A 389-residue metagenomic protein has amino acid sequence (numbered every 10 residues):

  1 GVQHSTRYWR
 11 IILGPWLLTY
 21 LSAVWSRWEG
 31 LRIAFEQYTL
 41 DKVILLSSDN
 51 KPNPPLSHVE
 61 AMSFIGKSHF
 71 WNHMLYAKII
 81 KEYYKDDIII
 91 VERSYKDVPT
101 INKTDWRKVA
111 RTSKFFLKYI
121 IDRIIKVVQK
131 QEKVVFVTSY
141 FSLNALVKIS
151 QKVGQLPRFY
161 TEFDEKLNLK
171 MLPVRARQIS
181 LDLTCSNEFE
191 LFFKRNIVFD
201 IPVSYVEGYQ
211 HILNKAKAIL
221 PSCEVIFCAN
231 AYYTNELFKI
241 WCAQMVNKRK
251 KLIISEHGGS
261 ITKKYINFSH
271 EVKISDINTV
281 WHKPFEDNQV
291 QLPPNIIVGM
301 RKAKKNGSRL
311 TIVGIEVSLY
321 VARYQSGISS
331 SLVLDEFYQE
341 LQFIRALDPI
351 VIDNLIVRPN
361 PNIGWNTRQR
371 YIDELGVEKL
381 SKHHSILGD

Functional and structural regions predicted by a protein language model:
G1-D389: Catalytic-core helical/loop segments in enzymes performing group transfer/polymerization on anionic/lipid-linked
